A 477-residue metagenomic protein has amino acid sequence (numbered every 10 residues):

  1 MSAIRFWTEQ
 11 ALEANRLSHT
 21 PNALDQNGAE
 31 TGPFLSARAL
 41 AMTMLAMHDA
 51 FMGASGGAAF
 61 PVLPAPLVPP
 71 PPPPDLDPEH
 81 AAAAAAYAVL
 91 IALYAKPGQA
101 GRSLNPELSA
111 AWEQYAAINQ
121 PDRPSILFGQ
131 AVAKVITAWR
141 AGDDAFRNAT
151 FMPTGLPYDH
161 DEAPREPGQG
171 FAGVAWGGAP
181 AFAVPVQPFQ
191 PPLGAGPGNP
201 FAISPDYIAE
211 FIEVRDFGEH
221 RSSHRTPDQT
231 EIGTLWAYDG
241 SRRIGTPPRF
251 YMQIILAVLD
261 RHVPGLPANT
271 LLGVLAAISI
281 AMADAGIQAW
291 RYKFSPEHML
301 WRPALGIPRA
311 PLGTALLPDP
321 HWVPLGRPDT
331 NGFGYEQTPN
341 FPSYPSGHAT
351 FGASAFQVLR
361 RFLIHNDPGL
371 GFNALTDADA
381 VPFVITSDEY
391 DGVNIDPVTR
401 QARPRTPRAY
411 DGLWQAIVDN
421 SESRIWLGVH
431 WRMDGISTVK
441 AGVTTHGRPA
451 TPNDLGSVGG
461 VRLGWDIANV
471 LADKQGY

Functional and structural regions predicted by a protein language model:
M1-Y477: Acidic/polar surface patches and capping/hinge elements
